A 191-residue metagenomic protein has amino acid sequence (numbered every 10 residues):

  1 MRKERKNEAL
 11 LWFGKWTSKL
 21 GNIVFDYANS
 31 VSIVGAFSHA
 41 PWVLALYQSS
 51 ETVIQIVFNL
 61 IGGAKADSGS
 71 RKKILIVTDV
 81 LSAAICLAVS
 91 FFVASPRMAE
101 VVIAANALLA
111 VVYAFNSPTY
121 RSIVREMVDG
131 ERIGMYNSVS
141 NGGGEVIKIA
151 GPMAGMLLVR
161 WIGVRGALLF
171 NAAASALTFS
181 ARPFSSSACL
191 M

Functional and structural regions predicted by a protein language model:
R5, F37-S38, S68, S95-P96 (+2 more regions): Helix-loop interface residues and adjacent transmembrane-helix termini in multi-pass membrane transporters, primarily
N7, L11, A40-V43, M98 (+1 more regions): Residue-level signature of transmembrane alpha-helical entry/exit and packing/kink sites in multi-pass membrane
L10-Y27, S50-A64, S70-I85, V101-R160 (+3 more regions): Substrate-agnostic recognition of the 12-TM MFS/MFS-like secondary transporter fold
A28-W42: Short amphipathic helix-loop junctions that connect adjacent transmembrane helices in Major Facilitator Superfamily/SLC
S38-Q48, S138: Small-residue hotspots at the loop-to-helix junctions and early N-terminal turns of transmembrane alpha-helices
V80-P96: C-terminal ends and interior cores of transmembrane alpha-helices in multi-pass membrane transporters/permeases
A88-V93, L109, A181-R182: MFS-fold secondary transporters
P183-M191: Flexible cytoplasmic inter-helical loops of multi-pass small-molecule transporters
